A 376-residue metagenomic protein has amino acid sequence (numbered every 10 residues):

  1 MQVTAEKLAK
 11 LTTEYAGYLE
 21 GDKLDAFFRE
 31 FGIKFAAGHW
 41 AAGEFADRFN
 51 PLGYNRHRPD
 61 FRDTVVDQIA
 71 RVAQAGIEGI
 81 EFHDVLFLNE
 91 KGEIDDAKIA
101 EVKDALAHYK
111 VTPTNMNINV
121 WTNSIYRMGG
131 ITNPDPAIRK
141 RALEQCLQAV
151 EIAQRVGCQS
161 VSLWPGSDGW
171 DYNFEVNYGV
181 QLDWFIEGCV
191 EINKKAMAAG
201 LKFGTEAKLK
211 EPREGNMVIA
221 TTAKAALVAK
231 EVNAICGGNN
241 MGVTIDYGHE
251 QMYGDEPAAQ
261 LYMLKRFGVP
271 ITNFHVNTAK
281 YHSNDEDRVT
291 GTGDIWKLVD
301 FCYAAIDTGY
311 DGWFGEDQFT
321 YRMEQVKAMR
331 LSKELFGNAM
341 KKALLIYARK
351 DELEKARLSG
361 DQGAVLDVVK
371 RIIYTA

Functional and structural regions predicted by a protein language model:
M1-R155, S160, G238-M241, K333-A376: N-terminal pre-domain/capping segments
E20-D22, Y262, G293-D307: A short, acidic, amphipathic alpha-helical segment used as a generic capping/interface helix at domain edges
E30, A37, V176-I295: Acidic/histidine-rich catalytic cores of soluble enzymes
A41-G43, V65, D84-L86, N119-T122 (+5 more regions): Active-site-proximal loop/turn and secondary-structure-junction residues that shape catalytic pockets, frequently
E81, N115, S162, N273-H275 (+1 more regions): Conserved beta-strand positions in the central sheet of alpha/beta enzyme cores
F87, L298-L353: Flexible, acidic glycine-rich loops studded with aromatic residues
G92-Y109, D135-A137, W170-D183, E214-K230 (+2 more regions): Short, electropositive alpha-helical surface patch
V150-E175, L201-E211: Active-site groove signature of glycoside hydrolases
